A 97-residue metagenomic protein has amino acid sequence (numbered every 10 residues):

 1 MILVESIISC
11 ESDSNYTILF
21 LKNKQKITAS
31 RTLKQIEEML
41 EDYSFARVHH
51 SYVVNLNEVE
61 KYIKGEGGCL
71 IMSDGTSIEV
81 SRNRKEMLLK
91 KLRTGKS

Functional and structural regions predicted by a protein language model:
M1-S73, E79: Conserved binding/recognition cores within well-folded domains
S77-I78, K96: Short, highly charged low-complexity linear segments
K90-S97: Short, charged, intrinsically disordered terminal tails
